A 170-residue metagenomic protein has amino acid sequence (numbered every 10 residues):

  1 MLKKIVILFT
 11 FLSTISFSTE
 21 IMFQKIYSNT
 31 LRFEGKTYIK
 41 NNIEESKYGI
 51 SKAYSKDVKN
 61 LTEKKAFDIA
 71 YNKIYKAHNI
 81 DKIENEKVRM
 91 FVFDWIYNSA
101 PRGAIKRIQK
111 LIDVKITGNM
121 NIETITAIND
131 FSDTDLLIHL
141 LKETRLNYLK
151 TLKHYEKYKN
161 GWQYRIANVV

Functional and structural regions predicted by a protein language model:
M1-S18: Classical Sec-dependent N-terminal signal peptides that target proteins to the secretory pathway
S16-V170: Cell-wall polysaccharide-cleaving catalytic domain and substrate-binding groove, primarily in peptidoglycan/chitin
